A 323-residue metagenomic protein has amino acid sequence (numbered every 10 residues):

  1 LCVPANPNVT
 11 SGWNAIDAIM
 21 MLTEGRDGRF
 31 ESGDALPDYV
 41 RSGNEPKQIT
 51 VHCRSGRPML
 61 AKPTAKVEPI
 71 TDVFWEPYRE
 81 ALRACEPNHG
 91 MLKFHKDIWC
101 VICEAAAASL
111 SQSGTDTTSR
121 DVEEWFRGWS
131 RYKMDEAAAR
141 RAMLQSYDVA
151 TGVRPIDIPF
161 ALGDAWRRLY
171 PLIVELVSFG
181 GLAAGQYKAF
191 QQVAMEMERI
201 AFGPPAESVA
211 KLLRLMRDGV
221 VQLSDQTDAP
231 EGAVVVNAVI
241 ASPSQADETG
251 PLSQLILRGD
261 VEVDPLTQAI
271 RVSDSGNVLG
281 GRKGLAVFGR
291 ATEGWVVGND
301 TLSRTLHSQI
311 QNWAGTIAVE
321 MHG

Functional and structural regions predicted by a protein language model:
L1-M321: Flavin (primarily FAD) cofactor-binding/catalytic cores of flavoenzymes
